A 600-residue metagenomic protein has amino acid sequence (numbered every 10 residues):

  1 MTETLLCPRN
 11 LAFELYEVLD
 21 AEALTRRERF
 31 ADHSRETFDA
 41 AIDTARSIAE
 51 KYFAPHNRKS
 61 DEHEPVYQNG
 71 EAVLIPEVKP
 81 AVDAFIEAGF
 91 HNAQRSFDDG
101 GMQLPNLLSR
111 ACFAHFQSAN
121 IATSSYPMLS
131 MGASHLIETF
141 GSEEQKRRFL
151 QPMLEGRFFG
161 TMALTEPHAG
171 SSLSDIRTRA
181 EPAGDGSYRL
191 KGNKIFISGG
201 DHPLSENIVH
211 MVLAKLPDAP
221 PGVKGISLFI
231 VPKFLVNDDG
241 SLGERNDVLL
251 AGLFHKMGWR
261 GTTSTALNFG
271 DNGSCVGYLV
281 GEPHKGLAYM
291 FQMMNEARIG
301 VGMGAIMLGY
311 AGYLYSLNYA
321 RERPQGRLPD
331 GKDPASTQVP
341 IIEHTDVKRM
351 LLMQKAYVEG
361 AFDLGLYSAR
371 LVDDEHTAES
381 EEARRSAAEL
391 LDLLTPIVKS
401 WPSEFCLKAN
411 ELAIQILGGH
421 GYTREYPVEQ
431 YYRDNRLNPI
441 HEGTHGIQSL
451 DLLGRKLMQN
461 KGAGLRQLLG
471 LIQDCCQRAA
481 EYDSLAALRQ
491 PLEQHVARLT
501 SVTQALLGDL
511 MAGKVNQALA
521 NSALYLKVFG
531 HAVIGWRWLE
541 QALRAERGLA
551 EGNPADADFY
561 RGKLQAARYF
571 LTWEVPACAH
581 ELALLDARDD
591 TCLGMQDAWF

Functional and structural regions predicted by a protein language model:
M1-S124, R148, D373, A583-L584 (+1 more regions): Amphipathic, small/basic residue-rich leader segments at the start of a protein or domain
M1-T25, C275-H284, R321-E322, R327-P329 (+1 more regions): Acidic, low-complexity proline/glycine-rich segments
T2-L5, N10, P182, W259 (+5 more regions): Alpha-helix capping/hinge segments and adjacent helical runs
P65, Y126-S130, G141-A183, N193 (+3 more regions): Internal maturation/activation junctions in enzymes
D99, Q459, D474-F600: C-terminal amphipathic alpha-helical interaction region
S187, K191-R245: A short core secondary-structure module
F196, L235-A251, K256, A266-A297 (+2 more regions): A glycine-rich, basic-preceded beta-loop-alpha segment at the flavin cofactor/substrate interface of flavin-utilizing
E359-V398, Q504-A520, Q541-D558: C-terminal helix-coil-helix/basic helical segment that borders enzyme active sites and/or dimer interfaces and provides
